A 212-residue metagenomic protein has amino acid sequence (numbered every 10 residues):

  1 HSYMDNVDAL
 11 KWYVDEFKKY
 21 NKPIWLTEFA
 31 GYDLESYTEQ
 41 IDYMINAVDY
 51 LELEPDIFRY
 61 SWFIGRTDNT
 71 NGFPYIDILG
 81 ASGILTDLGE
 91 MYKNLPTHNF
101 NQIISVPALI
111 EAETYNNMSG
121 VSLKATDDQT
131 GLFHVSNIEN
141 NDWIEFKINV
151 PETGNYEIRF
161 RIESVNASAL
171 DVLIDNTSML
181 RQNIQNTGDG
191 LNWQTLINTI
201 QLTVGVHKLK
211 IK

Functional and structural regions predicted by a protein language model:
H1-E16, Y20-Y32, W62-I64: Aromatic- and acid-rich polysaccharide-binding/catalytic face of secreted or lumenal carbohydrate-active enzymes
S2, F17-N21, D33, L51 (+3 more regions): Sec/Tat-exported extracytoplasmic proteins
D5-A9, E35-Y43, G80-I84: Alpha-helix N-cap and loop-to-helix initiation/capping positions
D5-N6, D33-E35, R66-G72, A167: Short catalytic/ligand-binding loop motif for oxyanion handling, primarily in non-cytosolic enzymes, centered on
L10-F17, M44-V48, G89: Generic structural signal for well-ordered alpha-helices, preferentially at hydrophobic/aromatic core positions
T27-Y32, Y43-A47, L51: H/E-rich (His + Asp/Glu) clusters that bind or coordinate divalent metals
Y50-P107: Aromatic-rich peripheral "rim/lid" segments of glycoside hydrolase catalytic domains that contact and position glycan
N101-K212: Extracytoplasmic
